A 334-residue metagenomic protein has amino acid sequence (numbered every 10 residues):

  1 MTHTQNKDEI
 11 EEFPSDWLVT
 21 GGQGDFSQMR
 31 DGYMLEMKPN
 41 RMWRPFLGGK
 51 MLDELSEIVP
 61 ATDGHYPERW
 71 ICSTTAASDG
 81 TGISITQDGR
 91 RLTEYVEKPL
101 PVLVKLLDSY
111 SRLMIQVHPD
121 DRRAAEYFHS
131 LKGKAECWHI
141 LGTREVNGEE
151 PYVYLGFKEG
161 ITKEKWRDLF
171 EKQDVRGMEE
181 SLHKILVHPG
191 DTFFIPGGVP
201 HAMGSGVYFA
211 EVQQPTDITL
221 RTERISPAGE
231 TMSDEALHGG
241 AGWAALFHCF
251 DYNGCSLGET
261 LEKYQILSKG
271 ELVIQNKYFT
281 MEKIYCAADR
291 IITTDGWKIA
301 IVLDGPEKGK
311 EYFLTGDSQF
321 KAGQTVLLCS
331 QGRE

Functional and structural regions predicted by a protein language model:
M1-T162, I225-S256, M281: Transition-metal
V104-K105, L113, S130, E136-H139 (+5 more regions): His/acidic/aromatic-lined binding-pocket segments of jelly-roll/cupin-type domains and related regulatory beta-sandwich
D108, V117-P119, L141-R144, G156-E159 (+7 more regions): Short, structured patches in soluble enzyme cores that scaffold and shape functional sites
I115-H118, L186-S205, V212-Q214, P306-R333: Conserved metal-binding segment of the jelly-roll/cupin
E136, E211, E282, E311: Acidic-residue sensor for enzyme active/binding pockets
G148-P189, T293-T315: A short beta-strand-loop-beta hairpin characteristic of the jelly-roll/cupin
S181-H183, T192-F194, P200-T260: An exposed, glycine/acidic-rich loop-and-rim segment of catalytic or binding clefts
T260-G309: Acidic/His-leaning functional-site neighborhoods
